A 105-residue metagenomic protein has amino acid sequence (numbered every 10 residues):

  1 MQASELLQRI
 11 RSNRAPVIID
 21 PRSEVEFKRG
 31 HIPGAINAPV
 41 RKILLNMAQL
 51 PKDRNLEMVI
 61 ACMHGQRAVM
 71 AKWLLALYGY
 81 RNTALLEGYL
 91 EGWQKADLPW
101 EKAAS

Functional and structural regions predicted by a protein language model:
M1-V17, E24-E57, M63-S105: Rhodanese-like catalytic fold shared by cysteine-dependent sulfurtransferases and DSP/PTP-type phosphatases
